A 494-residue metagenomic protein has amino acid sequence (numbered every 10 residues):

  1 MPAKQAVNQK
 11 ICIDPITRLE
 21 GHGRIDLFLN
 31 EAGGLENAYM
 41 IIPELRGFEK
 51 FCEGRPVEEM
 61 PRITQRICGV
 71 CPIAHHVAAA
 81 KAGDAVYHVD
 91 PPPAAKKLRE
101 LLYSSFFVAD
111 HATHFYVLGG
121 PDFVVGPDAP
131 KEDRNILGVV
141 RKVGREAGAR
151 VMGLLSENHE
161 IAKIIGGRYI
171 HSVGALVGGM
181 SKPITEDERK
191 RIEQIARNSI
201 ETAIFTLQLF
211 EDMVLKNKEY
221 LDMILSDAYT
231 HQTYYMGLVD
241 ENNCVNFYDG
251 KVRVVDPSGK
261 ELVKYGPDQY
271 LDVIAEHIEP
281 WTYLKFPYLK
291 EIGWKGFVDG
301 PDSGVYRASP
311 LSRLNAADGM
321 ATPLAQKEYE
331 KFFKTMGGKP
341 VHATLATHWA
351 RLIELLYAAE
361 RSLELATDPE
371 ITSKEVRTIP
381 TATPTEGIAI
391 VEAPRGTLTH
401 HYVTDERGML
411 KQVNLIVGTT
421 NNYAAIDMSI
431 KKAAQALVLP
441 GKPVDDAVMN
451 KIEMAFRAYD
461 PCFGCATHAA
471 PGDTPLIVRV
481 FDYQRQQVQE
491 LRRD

Functional and structural regions predicted by a protein language model:
P2-R395, V417-D494: Active-site bordering "gate/hinge" segments that shape substrate access to catalytic or cofactor-binding pockets
P394-G396, H401-N421: Low-complexity, glycine/alanine/valine/leucine- and proline-rich hydrophobic stretches
